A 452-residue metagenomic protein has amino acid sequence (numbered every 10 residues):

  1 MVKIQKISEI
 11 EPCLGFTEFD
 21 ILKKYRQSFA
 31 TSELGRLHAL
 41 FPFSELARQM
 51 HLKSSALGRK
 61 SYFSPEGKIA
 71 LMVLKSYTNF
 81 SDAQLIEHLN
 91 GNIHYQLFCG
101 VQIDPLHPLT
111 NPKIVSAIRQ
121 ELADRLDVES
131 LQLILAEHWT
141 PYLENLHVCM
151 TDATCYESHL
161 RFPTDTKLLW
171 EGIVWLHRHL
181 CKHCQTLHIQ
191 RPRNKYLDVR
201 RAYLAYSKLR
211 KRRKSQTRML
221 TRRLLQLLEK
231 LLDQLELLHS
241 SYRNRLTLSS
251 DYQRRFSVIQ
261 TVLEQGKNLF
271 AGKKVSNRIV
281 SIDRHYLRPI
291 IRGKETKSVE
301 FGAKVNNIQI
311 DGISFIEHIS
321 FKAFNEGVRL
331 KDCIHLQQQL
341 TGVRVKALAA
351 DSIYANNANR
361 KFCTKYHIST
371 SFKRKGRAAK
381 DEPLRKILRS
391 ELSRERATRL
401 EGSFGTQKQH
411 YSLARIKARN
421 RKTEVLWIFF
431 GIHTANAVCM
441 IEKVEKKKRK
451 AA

Functional and structural regions predicted by a protein language model:
M1-F43, R48, E442-A452: Charged, often Cys/His-bearing segments associated with DNA-binding zinc-finger transcription factors
T31-A70, P383: Basic, short loop/linker segments at the boundary and entry of helix-turn-helix/winged-helix-like folds
R59-F63, I93, A349-N357, A378: Acidic, metal-coordinating catalytic cores used for nucleic-acid/nucleotide bond scission and strand-transfer chemistry
L71, L85, L109-V115, H147-E157 (+7 more regions): Short, conserved catalytic/metal-binding motifs centered on acidic residues
Q102-R284: Active-site- or DNA-interface-adjacent structural scaffold in DNA-acting proteins
Y252, F256, F270, L388-A452: Basic, amphipathic alpha-helical segments enriched in Lys/Arg and hydrophobic/aromatic residues
S281-T296: Flexible, glycine/threonine-enriched loop-and-boundary segments that flank and lead into catalytic domains of large
K294-L340: Electropositive, glycine- and tryptophan-enriched low-complexity nucleic-acid-binding patches
